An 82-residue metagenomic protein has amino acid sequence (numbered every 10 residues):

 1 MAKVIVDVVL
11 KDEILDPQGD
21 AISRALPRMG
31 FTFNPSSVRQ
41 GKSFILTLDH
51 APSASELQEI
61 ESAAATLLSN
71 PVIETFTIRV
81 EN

Functional and structural regions predicted by a protein language model:
M1-N82: Non-catalytic terminal accessory/regulatory regions of metabolic enzymes
